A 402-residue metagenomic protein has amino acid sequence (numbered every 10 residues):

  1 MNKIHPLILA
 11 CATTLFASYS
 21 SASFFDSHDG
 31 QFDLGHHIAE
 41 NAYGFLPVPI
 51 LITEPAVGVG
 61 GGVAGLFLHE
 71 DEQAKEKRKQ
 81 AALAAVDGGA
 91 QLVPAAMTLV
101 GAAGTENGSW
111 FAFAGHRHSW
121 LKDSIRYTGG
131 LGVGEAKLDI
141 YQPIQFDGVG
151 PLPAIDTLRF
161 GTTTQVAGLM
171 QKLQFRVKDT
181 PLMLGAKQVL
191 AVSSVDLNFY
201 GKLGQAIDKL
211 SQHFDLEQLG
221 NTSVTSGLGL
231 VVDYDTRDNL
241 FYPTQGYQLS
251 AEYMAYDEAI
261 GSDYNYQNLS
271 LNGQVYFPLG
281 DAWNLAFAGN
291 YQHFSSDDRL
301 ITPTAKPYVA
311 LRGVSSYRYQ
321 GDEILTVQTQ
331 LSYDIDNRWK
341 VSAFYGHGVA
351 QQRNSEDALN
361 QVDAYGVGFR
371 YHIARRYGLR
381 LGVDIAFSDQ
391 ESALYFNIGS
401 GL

Functional and structural regions predicted by a protein language model:
M1-S21: Gram-negative bacterial Sec-dependent N-terminal signal peptides
Y19-D29: Cleaved targeting-peptide boundary
I38-F45, L51-Q218, A305, R318-G321 (+2 more regions): Gram-negative/organellar outer-membrane beta-barrel architecture
F45-P47, A96-V100, I125-L131, L182-A186 (+9 more regions): Transmembrane beta-strands of outer-membrane beta-barrel proteins
E54-A56, E70, L121-D123, V177-T180 (+4 more regions): Outer-membrane beta-barrel channels and translocator barrels
G108-A112, V133-K137, T163-L169, L190-S194 (+7 more regions): Transmembrane beta-barrel architecture of outer-membrane proteins
S211-N221, S226-D336, F344-H347, Q351: C-terminal outer-membrane beta-barrel translocator/porin domains of Gram-negative envelope proteins and their
Q352-L402: Short hairpin/turn module used for nucleic-acid contact or packing/dimerization
